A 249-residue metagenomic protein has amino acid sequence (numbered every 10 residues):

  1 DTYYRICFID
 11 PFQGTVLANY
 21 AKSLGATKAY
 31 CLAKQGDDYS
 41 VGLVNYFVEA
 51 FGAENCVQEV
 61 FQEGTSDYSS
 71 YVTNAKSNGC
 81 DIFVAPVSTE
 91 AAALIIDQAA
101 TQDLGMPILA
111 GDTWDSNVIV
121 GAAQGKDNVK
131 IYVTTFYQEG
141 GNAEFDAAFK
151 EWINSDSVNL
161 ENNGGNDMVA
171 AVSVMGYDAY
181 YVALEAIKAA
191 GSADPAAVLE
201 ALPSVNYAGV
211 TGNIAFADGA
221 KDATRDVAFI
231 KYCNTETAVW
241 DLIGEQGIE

Functional and structural regions predicted by a protein language model:
T2-E63, D81-I82, A171: An alpha-beta-alpha
Q13, L17, G25, Y39 (+8 more regions): Stable alpha-helical elements in mature extracytoplasmic
N19-T27, V48-A53, T73-C80, D97-L104 (+5 more regions): Sec-exported extracytoplasmic/periplasmic mature domains
K34-G36, Y137, A186: Residue-level signal for short, function-critical loop segments
L43-E139: Extracellular/periplasmic bilobed ligand-binding domains
E59-F61, I214, Q246: Generic detection of short hydrophobic beta-strand segments and adjacent strand-loop junctions
A99-Y177, Y232-E236, W240-G247: Extracellular/periplasmic periplasmic-binding protein-like sensory domains
S157-V174, V182-V239: Segments of small-molecule ligand-sensing domains
